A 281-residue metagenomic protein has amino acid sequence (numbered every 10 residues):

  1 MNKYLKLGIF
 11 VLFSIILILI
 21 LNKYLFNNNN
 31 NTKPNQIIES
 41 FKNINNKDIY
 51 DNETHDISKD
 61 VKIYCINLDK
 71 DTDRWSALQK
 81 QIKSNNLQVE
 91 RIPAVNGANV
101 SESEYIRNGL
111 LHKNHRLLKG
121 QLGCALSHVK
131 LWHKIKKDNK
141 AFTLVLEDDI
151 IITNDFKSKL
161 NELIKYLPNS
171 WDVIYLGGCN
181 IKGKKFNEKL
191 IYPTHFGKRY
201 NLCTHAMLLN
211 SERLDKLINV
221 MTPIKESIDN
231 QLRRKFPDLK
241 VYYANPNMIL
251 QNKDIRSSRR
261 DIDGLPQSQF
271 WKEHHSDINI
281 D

Functional and structural regions predicted by a protein language model:
M1-L12: N-terminal Sec-pathway targeting helices
I16-I20, Y24-N28, P34-L146, I150-D281: An acidic/histidine-cluster motif and surrounding catalytic segment that typifies divalent-metal-assisted enzyme active
